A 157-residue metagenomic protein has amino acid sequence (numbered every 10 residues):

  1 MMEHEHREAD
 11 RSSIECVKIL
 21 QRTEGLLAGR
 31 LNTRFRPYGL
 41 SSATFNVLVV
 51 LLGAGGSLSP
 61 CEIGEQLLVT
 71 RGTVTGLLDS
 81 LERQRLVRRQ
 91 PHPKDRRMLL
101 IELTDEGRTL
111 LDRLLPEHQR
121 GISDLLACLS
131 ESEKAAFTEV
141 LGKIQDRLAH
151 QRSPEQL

Functional and structural regions predicted by a protein language model:
M1-E8, S132-L157: C-terminal regulatory/oligomerization modules of transcriptional regulators
M1-Y38: N-terminal leader segment of winged-helix/HTH proteins
E3, D79-E139: Charged, amphipathic alpha-helical coiled-coil/dimerization segments
R36, E65, E82-R83: Alpha-helical residues within the helix-turn-helix
T44-L48: Short alpha-helical "packing" element that flanks the helix-turn-helix/winged-helix DNA-binding module
A54-S59: Short capping segments at the starts of secondary-structure elements
T70: Helix-turn-helix DNA-binding motif, specifically the short coil turn and the N-cap/start of the second
